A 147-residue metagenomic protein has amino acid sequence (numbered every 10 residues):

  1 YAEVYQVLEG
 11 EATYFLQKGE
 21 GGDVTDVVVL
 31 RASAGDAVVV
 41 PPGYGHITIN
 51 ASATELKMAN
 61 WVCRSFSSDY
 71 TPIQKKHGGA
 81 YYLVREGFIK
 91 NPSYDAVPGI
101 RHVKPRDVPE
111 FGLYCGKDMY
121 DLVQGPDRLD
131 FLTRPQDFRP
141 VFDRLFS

Functional and structural regions predicted by a protein language model:
Y1-A32, I49-S147: Active-site region of the double-stranded beta-helix
T13, A37-V38, P42-I47: Histidine-centered metal-chelating micro-motifs
